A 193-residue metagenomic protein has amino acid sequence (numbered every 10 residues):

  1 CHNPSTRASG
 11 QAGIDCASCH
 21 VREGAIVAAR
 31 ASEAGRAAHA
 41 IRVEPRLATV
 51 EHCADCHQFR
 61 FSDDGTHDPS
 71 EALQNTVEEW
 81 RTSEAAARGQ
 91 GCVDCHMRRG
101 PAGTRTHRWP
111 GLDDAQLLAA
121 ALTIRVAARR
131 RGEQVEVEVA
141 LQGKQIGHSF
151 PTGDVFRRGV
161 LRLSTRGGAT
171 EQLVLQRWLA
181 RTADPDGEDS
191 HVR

Functional and structural regions predicted by a protein language model:
C1-A48, H52-A86: Sequence context of c-type cytochrome heme-c attachment sites
F61, V77, R81-D94, R98-R193: Short, conserved sequence motifs used for protein processing/export or organelle targeting and for catalysis
